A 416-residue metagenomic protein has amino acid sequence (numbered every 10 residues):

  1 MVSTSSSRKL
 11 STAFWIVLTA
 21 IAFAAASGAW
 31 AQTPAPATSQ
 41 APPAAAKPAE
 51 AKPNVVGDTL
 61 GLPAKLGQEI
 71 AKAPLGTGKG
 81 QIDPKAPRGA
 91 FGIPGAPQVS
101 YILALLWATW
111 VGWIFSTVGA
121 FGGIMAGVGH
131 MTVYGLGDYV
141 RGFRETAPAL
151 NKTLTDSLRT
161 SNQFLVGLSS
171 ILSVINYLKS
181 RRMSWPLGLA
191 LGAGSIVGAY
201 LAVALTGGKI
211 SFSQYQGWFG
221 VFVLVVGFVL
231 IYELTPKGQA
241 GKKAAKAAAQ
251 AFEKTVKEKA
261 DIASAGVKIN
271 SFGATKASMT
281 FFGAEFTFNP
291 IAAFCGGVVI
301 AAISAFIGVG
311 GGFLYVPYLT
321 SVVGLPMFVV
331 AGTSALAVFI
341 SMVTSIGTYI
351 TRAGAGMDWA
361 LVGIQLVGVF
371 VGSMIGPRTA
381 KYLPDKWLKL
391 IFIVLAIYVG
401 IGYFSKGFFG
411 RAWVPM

Functional and structural regions predicted by a protein language model:
V2-T4, K9-S116, T132, L136-A147 (+4 more regions): Juxtamembrane transmembrane-helix boundary motif
A104, M125, V166, A293 (+3 more regions): Conserved active-site and cofactor/substrate-binding residues in soluble primary-metabolism enzymes
S116-Y134, R141, L154-S161, M183-L189 (+2 more regions): Short, non-helical or kinked segments that cap or interrupt transmembrane helices
V128-M131, D156, S169-S173, V203: N-terminal, well-ordered alpha-helical segments
G129, R159-V166, G192-I196, A331-M342 (+2 more regions): Transmembrane helix-bundle signature of multi-pass membrane transporters/permeases
L136-R141, R159-S173, E233-L234, A240 (+3 more regions): Hydrophobic alpha-helical transmembrane segments
A302, F306, G310, V323-P326 (+3 more regions): Alpha-helix capping/termination and helix-coil
